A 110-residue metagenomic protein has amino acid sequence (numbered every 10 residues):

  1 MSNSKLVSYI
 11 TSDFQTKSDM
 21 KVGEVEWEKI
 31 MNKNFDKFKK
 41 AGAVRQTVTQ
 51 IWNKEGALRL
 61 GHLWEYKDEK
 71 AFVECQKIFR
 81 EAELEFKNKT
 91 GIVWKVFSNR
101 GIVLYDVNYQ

Functional and structural regions predicted by a protein language model:
M1-N3, K39-G61, L84-Q110: Glycine-rich beta-strand-turn "strand-cap" elements at beta-sheet edges
L6-F14, T47-R80: Short, well-ordered beta-strand segments in beta-rich or mixed alpha/beta enzyme and ligand-binding folds
I10-Q15, E69, G101-Q110: Short flexible/disordered coil segments
Q15-K29, W64, V73, V107: Charged, low-complexity, helix/coiled-coil-prone segments
S18-Q46, E81-T90: Short amphipathic alpha-helical segments
M31, A43, Y66, C75-I78 (+1 more regions): Extended interaction regions within the primary functional domain
